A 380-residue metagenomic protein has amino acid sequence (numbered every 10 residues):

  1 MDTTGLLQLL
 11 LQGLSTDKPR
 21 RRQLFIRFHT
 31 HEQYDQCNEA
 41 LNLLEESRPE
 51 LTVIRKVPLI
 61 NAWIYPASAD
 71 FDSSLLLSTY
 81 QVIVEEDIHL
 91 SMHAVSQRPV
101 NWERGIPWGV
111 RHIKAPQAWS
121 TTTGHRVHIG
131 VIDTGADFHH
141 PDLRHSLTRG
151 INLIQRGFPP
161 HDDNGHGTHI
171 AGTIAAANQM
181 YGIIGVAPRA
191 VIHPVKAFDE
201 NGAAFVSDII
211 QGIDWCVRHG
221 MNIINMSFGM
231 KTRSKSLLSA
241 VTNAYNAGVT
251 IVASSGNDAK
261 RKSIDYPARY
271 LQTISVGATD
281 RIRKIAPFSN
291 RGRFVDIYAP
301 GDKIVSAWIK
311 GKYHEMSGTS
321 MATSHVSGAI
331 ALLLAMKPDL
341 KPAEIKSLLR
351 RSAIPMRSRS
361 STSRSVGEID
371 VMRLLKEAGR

Functional and structural regions predicted by a protein language model:
M1-E39, E85-M92, I113: Autoinhibitory N-terminal propeptides
D2-L7, P49-A62, L75-H128, A136 (+3 more regions): Protease zymogen maturation seam
C37-L44, F71-I83: Short amphipathic alpha-helices in soluble, non-transmembrane regions that often serve as interface/regulatory elements
W119-I129, A136-R149, F158-V206, Y270-Q272 (+2 more regions): Subtilisin-like serine protease catalytic core
D133, D265-R351, L375-K376: Extracellular S/T/G-rich loop segment that most often corresponds to the catalytic His/Ser-adjacent loop
A203-N225: Substrate-binding/charge-relay-adjacent region of secreted/lumenal peptidase catalytic domains
V217-S227, K235, A247, Q272-S275 (+2 more regions): C-terminal subdomain of the subtilisin-like protease fold in secreted/lumenal serine endopeptidases
R233-T250: Catalytic-core regions built around general acid/base machinery
